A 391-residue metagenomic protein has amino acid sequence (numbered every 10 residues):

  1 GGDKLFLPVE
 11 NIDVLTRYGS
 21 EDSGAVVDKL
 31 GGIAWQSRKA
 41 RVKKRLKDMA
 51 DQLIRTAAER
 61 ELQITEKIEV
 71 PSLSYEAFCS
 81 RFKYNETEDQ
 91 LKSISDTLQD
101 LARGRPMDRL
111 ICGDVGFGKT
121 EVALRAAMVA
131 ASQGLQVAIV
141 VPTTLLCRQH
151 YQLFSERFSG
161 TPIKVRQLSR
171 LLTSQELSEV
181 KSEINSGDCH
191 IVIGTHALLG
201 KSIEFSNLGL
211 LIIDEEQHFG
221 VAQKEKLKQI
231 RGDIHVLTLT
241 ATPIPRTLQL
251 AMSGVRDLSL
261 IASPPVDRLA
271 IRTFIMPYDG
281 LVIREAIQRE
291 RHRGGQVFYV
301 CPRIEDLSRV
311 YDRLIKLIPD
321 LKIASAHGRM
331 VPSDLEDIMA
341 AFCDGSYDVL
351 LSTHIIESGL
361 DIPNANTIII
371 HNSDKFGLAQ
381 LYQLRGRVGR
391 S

Functional and structural regions predicted by a protein language model:
G1-D89: Upstream accessory/linker segments immediately N-terminal to the RecA-like ATPase cores of bacterial MutS and a subset
L62-T65, F82-Y84, S95, R103-S391: Inter-lobe coupling/hinge segments of SF2-like helicase ATPases
K92: The Walker A/P-loop phosphate-binding site
